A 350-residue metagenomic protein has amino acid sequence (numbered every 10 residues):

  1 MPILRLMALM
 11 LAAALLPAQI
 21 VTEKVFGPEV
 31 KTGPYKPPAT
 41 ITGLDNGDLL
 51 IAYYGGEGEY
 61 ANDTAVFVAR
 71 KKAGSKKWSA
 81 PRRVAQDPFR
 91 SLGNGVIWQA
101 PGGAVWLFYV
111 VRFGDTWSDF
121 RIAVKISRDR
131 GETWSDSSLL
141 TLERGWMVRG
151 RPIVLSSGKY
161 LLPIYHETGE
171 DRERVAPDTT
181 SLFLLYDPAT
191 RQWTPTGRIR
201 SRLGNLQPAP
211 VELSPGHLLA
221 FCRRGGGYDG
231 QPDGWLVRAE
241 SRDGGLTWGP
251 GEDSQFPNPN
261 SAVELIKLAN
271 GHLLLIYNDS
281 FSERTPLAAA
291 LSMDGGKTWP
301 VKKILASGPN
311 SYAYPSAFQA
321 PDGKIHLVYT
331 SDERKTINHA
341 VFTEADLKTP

Functional and structural regions predicted by a protein language model:
M1-A8: Bacterial N-terminal signal peptides that target proteins for export
A8-A18: Hydrophobic h-region of N-terminal signal peptides that target proteins for export in Gram-negative bacteria
P17-P350: Asp-box/BNR beta-propeller blade signature and adjacent active/binding-site loops in extracellular glycan-interacting
